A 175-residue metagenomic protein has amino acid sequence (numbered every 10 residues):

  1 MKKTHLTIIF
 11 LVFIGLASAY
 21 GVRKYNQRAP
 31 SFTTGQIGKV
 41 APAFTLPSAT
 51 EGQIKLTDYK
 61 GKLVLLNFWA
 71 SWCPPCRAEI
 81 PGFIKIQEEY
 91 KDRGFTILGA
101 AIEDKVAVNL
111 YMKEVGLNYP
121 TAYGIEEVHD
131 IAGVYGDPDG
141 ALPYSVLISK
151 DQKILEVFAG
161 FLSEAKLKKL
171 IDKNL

Functional and structural regions predicted by a protein language model:
M1-T45: N-terminal targeting signals for export/organelle localization
A43-V64, A132: A short beta-strand-turn-helix
K60-K62, D92, N118, G140: Active-site acidic short loop of glycosyltransferases
K62-V64, F68-W72, D104, A141: Short pre-active-site segment immediately N-terminal to redox-active cysteine/selenocysteine motifs in thiol-based
R77-G116, E126-A132: Structural microenvironment flanking redox-active thiols in thiol-disulfide oxidoreductases
K113-L117, G124-D172: Thiol/disulfide oxidoreductase modules built on the thioredoxin-like
